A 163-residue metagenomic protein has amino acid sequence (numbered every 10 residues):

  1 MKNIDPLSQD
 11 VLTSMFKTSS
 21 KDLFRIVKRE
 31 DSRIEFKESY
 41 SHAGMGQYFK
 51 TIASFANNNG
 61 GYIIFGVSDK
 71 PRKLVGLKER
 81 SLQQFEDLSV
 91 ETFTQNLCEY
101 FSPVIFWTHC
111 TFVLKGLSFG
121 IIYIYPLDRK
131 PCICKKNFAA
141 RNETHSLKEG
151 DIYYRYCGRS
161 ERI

Functional and structural regions predicted by a protein language model:
M1-I163: Conserved N-terminal catalytic/coupling substructures associated with nucleotide/phosphate chemistry
